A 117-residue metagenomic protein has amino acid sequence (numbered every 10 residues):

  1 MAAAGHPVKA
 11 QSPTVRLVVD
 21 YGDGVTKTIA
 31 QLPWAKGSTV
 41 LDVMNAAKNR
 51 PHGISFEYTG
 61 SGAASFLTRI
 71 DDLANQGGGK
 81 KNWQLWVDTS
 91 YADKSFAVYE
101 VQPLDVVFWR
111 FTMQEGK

Functional and structural regions predicted by a protein language model:
M1-K117: Ubiquitin-like/PB1-type beta-grasp interaction modules and other compact soluble beta-rich domains
